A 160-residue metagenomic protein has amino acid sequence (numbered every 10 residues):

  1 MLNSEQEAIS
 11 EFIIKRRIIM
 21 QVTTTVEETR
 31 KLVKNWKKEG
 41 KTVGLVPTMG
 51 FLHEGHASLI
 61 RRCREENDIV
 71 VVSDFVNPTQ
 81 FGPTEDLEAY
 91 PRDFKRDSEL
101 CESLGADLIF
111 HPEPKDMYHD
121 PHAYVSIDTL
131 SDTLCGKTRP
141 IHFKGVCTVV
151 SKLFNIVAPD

Functional and structural regions predicted by a protein language model:
E5-I19: Short, Lys/Arg-enriched N-terminal segments with co-localized hydrophobic residues within the first ~10-30 amino acids
Q21-D160: Nucleotidyltransferase catalytic core that binds NTPs
